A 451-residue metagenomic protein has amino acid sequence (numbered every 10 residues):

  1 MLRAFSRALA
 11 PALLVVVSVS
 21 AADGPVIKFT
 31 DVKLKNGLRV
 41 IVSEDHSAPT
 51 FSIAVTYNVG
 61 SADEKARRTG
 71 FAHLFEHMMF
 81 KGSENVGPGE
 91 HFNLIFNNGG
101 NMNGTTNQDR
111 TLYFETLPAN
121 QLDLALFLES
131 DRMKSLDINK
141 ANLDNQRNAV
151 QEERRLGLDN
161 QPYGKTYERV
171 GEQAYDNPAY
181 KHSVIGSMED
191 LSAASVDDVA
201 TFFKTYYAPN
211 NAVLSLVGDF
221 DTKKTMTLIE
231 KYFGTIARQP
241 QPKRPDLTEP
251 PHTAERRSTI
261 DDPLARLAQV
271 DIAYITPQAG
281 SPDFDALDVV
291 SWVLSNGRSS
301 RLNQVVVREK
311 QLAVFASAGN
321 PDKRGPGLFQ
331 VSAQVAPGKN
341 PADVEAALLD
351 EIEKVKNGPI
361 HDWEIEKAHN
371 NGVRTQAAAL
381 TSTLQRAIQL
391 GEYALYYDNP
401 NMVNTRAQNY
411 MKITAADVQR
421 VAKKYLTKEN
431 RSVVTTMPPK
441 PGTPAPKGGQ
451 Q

Functional and structural regions predicted by a protein language model:
L2-R3, K33, I41, E90-Q241 (+5 more regions): Charge-rich, well-structured scaffold segments of protease-associated domains
A8-S18: Bacterial N-terminal signal peptides
D23-S61: Mature N-terminal segment immediately following signal peptide/propeptide cleavage in secreted/periplasmic
P25-V26, A254, D417: Residues that act as N-cap/strand-start positions at coil-to-secondary-structure junctions
I27-K28, F51, G100, T201 (+1 more regions): Residue-level marker for the onset of beta-strands and adjacent loop->beta junctions in well-ordered domains
H46-A48, A208, L264-R266: Short strand-connecting beta-turns/loops that link adjacent beta-strands
S52-T116, H182-I185, G297-L312: M16/MPP (pitrilysin/insulinase) zinc-metallopeptidase core fold and M16-derived inactive scaffolds
R155, E172, Q241-S299: His/Glu-based metal-binding/catalytic segments typifying zinc-dependent metallopeptidases
